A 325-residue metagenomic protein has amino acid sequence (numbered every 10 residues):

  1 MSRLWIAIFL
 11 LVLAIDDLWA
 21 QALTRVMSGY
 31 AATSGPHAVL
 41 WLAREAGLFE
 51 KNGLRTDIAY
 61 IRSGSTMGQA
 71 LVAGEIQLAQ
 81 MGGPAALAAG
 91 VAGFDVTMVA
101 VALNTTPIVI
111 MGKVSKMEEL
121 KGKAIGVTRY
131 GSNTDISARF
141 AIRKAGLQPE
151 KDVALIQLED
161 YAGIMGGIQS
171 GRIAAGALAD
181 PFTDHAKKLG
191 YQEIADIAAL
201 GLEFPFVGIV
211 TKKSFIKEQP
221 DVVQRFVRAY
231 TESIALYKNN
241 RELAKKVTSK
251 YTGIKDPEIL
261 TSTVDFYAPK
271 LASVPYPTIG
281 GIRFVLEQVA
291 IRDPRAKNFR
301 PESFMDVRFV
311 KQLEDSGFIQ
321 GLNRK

Functional and structural regions predicted by a protein language model:
S2-I8: Sec-dependent signal peptide recognition, specifically the positively charged N-region followed immediately by
I15-A20: Sec/Tat signal peptide C-region and signal peptidase I cleavage site
Q21-L158, I164-S170, A174-D180, Q192-I197 (+1 more regions): Short, glycine-/small- and polar/acidic-enriched structural segments that line small-molecule recognition paths
R44-E45, E50, G90, R143 (+4 more regions): Short polybasic/polar patches that bind polyanions
D57, V153-I156, S262-Y267, R300-E314: Short linear loop/turn motifs
P84-A85, A145, Y161-G253: Pocket-lining segment of extracytoplasmic ligand-binding domains
K217-F299: Secondary-structure end/capping motifs
A290-K325: Conserved C-terminal helix/tail region of periplasmic/extracytoplasmic solute-binding proteins
